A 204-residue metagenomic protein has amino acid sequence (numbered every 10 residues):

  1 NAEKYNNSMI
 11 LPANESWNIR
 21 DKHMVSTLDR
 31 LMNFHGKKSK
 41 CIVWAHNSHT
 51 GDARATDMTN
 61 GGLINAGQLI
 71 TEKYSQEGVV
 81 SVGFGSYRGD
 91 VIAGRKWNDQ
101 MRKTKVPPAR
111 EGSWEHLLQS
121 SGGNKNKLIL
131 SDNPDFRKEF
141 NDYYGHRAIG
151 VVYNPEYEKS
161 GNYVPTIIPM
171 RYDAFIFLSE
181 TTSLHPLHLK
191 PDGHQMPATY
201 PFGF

Functional and structural regions predicted by a protein language model:
N1-K40, N47-S48: A charged, amphipathic alpha-helical module
W17, D21-M24, V43, T59 (+2 more regions): Active-site-proximal structural scaffolding
S39-C41, G78-V79: Residue-level recognition of the N-termini of beta-strands and the immediately preceding loop/turn
I42-W44, I176: Structural motif
W44-A45, V82: Active-site neighborhood of phospho(di)ester-bond hydrolases with catalytic His/Asp-centered motifs
G51-F204: C-terminal regions of proteins
